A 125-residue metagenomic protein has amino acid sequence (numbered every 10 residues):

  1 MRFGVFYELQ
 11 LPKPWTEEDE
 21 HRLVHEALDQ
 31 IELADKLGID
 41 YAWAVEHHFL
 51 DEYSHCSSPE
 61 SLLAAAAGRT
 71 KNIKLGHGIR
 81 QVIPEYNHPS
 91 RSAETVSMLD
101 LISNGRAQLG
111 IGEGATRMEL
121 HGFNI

Functional and structural regions predicted by a protein language model:
M1-H77: N-terminal beta1-alpha1-beta2 module of alpha/beta enzyme domains
R2-E20, P84-I125: Flexible, glycine-rich active-site loops centered on histidine and acidic residues that chelate a metal or position
N72-G78, R91-V96: Outer membrane beta-barrel
G78-P84: Conserved strand-turn element in the central/C-terminal portion of the radical SAM core barrel that lines
